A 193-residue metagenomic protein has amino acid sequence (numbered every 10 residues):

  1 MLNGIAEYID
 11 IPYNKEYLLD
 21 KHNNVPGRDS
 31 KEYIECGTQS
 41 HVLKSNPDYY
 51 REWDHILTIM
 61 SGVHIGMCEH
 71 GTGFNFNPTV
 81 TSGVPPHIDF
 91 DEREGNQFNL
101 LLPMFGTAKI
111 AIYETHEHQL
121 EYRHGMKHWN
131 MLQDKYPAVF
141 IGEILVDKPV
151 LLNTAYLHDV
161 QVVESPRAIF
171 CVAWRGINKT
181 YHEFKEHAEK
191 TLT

Functional and structural regions predicted by a protein language model:
M1-M67: Non-heme Fe(II)/2-oxoglutarate
G4-Y8, Q97-N99, V139, I169: Intrinsic-disorder/low-complexity, polar/charged segments enriched in Ser/Thr/Lys/Arg/Asp/Glu/Gln
I9-P12, D91, H116, Q161: Intrinsically disordered, low-complexity regions of eukaryotic proteins
D10-I11, M104, W174: Short beta-strand-to-loop capping motifs
H64, H87, H158: Histidine-centered active-site/metal-ligand motif
M67-P149: Catalytic core of non-heme Fe(II) oxygenases with the double-stranded beta-helix
R123-T193: Catalytic core of Fe(II)/2-oxoglutarate
